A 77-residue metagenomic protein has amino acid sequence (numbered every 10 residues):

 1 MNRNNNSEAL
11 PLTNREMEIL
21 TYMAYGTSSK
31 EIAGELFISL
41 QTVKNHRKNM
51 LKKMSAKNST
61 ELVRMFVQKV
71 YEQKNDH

Functional and structural regions predicted by a protein language model:
R3-L40: Helix-turn-helix DNA-binding segment
A9, T42-N45, K74: Intrinsic disorder/low-complexity segments enriched in polar/small residues
T21, N45, R64-M65: DNA-binding alpha-helical recognition surfaces that contact promoter or target DNA
S28-E61: Recognition helix of helix-turn-helix DNA-binding domains
K52-H77: Basic, Lys/Arg-enriched C-terminal extension of HTH/homeodomain DNA-binding domains
